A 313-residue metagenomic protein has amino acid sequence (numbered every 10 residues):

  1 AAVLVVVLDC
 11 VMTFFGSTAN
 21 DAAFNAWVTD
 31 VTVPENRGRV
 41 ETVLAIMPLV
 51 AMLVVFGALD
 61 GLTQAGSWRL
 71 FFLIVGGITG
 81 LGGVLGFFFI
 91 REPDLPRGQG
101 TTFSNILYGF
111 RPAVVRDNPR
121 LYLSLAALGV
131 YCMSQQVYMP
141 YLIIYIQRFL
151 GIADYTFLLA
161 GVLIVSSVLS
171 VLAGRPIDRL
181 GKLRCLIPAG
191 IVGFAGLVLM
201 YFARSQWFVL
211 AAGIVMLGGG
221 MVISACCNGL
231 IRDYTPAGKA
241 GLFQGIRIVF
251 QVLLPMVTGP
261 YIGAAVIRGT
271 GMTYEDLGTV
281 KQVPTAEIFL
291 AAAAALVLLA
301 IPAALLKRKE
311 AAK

Functional and structural regions predicted by a protein language model:
A1-A19, F208-V222: Hydrophobic core of transmembrane alpha-helices in multi-pass small-molecule transporters, especially MFS/SLC-type
G38-T63, I248-P260: Glycine-rich segments within core transmembrane alpha-helices of 12-TM secondary carriers
G61-G77, I267-A295: A membrane-interface helix-boundary motif in multi-pass transporters
L81-I90, G271, T285-K313: Multi-pass alpha-helical transporter architecture, strongest for 12-TM Major Facilitator/SLC carriers used
D94-L125: Juxtamembrane intracellular "pre-TM" segments in multi-pass secondary transporters
P140-Y155: Short amphipathic helix-loop junctions that connect adjacent transmembrane helices in Major Facilitator Superfamily/SLC
L169-K182, I267: Helix-to-loop junctions at the C-terminal end of transmembrane segments in multipass secondary transporters
R184-L199: Structural signature of the two symmetry-related core transmembrane helices
